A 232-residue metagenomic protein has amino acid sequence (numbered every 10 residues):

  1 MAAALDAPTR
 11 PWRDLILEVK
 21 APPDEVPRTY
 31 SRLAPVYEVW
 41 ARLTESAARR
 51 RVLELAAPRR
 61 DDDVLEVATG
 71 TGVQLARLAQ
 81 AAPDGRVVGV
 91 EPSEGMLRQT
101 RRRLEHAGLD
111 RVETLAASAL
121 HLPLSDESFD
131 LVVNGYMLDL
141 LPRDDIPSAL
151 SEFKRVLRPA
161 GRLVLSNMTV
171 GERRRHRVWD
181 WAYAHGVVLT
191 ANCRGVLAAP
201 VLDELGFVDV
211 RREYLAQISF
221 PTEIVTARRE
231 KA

Functional and structural regions predicted by a protein language model:
L43-R60: Conserved alpha-helix/loop element of class I SAM-dependent methyltransferases that forms part of the SAM/SAH-binding
D63-H121: Class I SAM-dependent methyltransferase SAM/SAH-binding core
L120-V132: A short acidic, Gly/Pro-enriched loop at the edge of an enzyme's catalytic core that lines a small-molecule cofactor
L131-D144: A short SAM/SAH-binding and catalytic strip from SAM-dependent methyltransferases
P147-P159: A short glycine-rich, Lys/Arg-flanked "PGG" loop and its adjoining helix->strand segment in the class I
A160-N167: Conserved beta-strand signature within the Rossmann-like core of class I S-adenosyl-L-methionine
T190-G206: Short alpha-helix
G206-F207, R211-A232: Core SAM-dependent methyltransferase catalytic element
